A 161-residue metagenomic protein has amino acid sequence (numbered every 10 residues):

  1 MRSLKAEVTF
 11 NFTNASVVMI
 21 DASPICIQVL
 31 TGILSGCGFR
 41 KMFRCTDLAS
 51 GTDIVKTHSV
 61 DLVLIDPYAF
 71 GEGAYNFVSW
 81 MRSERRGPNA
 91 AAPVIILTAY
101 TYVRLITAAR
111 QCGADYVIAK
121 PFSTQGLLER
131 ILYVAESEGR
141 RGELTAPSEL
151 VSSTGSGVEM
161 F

Functional and structural regions predicted by a protein language model:
R2-F12, E136-F161: CheY-like receiver
T13-I25, L30-L34, R44, V63 (+1 more regions): Conserved acidic segment of CheY-like receiver
A22, L97-T101, P121: Conserved active-site segment of CheY-like receiver
T31, N76, T101-Y116: Alpha4 helix (beta4-alpha4-beta5 surface) of REC/receiver domains from two-component response regulators
T46-L62, D66: Acidic, metal-coordinating helix/loop segments flanking the phosphotransfer/catalytic sites of two-component signaling
Y75-P88: Short amphipathic alpha-helix used as the core "switch/output" element in two-component signaling
P88-V103: A short, hydrophobic beta-strand element within the central beta-sheet of small alpha/beta folds
R104, F122-I131: C-terminal output helix
